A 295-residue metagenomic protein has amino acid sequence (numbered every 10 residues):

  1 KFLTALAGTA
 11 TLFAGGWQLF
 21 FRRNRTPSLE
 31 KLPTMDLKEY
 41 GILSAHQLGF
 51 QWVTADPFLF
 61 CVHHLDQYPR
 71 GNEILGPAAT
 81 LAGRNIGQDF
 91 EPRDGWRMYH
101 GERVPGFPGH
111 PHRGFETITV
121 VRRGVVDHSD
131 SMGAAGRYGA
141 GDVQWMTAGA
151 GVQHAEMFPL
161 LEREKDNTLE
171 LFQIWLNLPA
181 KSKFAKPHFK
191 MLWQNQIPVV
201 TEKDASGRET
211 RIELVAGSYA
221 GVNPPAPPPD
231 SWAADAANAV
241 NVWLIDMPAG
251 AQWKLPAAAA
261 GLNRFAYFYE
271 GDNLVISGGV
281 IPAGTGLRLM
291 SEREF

Functional and structural regions predicted by a protein language model:
F2-L3, P57, R70-E73, S129-D130 (+5 more regions): Short helix/loop capping segments that flank catalytic or ligand/cofactor-binding pockets
L3-R22: N-terminal export signals
P27-V120: N-terminal, Lys/Arg-enriched amphipathic/low-complexity engagement segments that precede the first folded domain
F50, A134, F158-K165, I197-D204 (+1 more regions): A generic local secondary-structure boundary/capping motif
P57-L59, G106, F115-T117, L169-Q173 (+3 more regions): Extracellular structured ligand-interaction cores
R113-G133, A140-V143, G149-A150, A258-A283: Glycine- and acidic-residue-biased ligand/ion/polar-headgroup-sensing regions
D127-Q194: Long, hydrophobic, well-ordered secondary-structure blocks that form the structural core and pocket-lining surfaces
N177-F295: Conserved, well-structured core segments that form or line functional sites
